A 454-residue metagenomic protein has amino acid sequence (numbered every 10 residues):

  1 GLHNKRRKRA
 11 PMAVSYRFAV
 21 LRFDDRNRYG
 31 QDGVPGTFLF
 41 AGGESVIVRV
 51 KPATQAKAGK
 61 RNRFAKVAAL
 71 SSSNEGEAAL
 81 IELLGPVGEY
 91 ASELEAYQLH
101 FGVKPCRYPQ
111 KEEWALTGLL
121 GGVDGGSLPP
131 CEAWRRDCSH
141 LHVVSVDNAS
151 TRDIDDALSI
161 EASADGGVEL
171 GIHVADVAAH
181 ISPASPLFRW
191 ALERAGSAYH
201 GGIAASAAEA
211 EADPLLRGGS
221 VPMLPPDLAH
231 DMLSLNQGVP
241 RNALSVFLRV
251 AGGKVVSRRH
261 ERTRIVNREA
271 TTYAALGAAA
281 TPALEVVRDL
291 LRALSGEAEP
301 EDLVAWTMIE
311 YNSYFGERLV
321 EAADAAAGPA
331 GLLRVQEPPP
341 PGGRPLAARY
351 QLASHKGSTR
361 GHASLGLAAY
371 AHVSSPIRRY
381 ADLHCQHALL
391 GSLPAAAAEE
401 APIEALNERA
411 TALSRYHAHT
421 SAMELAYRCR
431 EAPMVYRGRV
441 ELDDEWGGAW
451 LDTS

Functional and structural regions predicted by a protein language model:
G1-A164: OB-fold/S1-family RNA-binding modules
D25-R26, W114-S454: Electropositive polyanion-binding surfaces
